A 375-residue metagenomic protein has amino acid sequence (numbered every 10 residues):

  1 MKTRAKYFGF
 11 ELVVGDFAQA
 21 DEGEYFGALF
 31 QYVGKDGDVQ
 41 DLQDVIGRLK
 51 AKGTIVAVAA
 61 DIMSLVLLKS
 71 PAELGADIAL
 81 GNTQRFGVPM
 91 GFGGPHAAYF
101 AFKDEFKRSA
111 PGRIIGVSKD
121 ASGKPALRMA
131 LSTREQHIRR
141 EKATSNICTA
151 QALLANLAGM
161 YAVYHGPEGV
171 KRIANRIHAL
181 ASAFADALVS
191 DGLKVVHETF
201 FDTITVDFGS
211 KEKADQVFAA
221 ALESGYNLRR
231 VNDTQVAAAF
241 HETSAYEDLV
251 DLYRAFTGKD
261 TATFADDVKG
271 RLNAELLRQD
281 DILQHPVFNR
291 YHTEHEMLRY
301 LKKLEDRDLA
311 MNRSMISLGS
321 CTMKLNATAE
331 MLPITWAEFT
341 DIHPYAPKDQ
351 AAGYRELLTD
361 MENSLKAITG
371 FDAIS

Functional and structural regions predicted by a protein language model:
K2-A126, L188-G192, F201, T205-F208 (+2 more regions): Conserved PLP-enzyme active-site core in the AAT-like
Q43-G47, Y246-S317, C321-A329, I334-E338: Flexible inter-domain linker/hinge segments
F86-A187, D191, V196-E198: Active-site C-terminal subdomain of aminotransferase-like
H178, D191-A220, F240-T243: Conserved PLP-binding catalytic core of the aspartate aminotransferase-like
K194-T199, L228-N232, M315: Short beta-strand
E223, R229-A255: Noncatalytic alpha-helical scaffolds and linker/capping helices
S314, S320, T335-L358: A glycine-/small-polar-enriched, mobile loop at the entrance of the PLP active site in fold-type I
L365-S375: Short loop-beta-helix segment that forms the pyridoxal 5′-phosphate
